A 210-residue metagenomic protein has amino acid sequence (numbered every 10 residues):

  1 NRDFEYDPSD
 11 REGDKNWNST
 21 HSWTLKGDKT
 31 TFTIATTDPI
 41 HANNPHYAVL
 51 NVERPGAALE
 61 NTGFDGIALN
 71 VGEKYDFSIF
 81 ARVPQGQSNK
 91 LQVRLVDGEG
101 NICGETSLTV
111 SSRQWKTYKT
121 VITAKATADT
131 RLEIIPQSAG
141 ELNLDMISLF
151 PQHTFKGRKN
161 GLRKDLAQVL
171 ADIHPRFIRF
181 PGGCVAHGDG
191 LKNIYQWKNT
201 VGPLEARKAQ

Functional and structural regions predicted by a protein language model:
N1-Q210: Extracellular and organelle-lumenal recognition/adhesion modules and their flexible linkers in secreted
